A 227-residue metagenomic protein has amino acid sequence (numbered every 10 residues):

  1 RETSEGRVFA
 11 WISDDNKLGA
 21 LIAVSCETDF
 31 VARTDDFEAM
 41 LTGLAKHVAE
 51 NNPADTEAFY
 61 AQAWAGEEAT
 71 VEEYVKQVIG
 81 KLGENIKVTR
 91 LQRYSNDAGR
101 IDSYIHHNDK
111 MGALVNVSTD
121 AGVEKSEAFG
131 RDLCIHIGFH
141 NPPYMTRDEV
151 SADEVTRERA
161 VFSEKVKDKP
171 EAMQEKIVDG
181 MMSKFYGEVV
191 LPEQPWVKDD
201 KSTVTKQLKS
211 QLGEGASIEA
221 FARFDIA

Functional and structural regions predicted by a protein language model:
R1-A227: N-terminal assembly/interaction segments in proteins that build large macromolecular machines
